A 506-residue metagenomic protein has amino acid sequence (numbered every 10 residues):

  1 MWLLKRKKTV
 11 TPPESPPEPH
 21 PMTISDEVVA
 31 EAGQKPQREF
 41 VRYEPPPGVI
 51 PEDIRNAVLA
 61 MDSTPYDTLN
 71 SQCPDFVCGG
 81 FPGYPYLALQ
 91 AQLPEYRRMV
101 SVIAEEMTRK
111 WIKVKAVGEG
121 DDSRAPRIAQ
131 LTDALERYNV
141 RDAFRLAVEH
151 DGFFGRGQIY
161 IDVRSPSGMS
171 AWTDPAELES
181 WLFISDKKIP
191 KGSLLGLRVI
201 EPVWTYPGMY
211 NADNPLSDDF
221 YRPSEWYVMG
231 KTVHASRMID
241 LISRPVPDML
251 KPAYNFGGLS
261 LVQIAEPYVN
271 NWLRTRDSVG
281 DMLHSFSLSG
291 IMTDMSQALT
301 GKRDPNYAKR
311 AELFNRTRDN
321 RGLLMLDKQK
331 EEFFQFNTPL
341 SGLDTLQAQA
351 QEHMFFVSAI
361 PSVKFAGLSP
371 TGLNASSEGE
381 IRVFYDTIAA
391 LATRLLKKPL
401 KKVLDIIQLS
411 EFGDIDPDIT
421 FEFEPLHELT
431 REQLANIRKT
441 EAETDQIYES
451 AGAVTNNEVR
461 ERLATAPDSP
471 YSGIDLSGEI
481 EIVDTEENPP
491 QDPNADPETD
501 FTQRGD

Functional and structural regions predicted by a protein language model:
M1-K35, K309-L324, Q329, F334 (+5 more regions): C-terminal anchoring/interaction modules
M1-M107, D506: N-terminal-proximal low-complexity accessory segments that begin disordered and transition into the first
P21, K231-E380, E424-E432: Extended, charged amphipathic alpha-helical segments
R42, M61, L69, P74 (+8 more regions): Conserved aromatic-histidine-acidic binding/catalytic patches
C78-F256, D414: Structured, mid-chain assembly/scaffold modules that mediate subunit interfaces within large macromolecular complexes
S123-R127, E136-F144, K302, N306 (+4 more regions): Short amphipathic alpha-helical segments
N139, S358-A359, A464, D468: Glycine-centered helix-boundary capping/hinge motifs
D142, V163, S167, V279-G290 (+4 more regions): Long, hydrophobic, amphipathic alpha-helical segments used as structural scaffolds
